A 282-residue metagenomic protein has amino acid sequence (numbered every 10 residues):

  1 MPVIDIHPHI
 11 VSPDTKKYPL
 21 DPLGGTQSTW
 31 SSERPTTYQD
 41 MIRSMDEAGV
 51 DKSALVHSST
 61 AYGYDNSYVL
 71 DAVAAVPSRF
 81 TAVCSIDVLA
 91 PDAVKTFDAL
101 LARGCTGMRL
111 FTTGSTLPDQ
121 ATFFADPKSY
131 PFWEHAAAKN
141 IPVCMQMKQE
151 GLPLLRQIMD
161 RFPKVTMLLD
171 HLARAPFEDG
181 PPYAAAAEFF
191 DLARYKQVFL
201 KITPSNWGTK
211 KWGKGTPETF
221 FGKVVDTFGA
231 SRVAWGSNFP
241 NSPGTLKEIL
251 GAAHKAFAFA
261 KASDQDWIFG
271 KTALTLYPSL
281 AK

Functional and structural regions predicted by a protein language model:
M1-L20: Short, solvent-exposed beta-strand-terminating loops
P2-I4, D21-K52, K223, T227-A234 (+1 more regions): Mid-to-C-terminal alpha-helical segments outside catalytic/metal-binding sites
I4-P8, S53-H57, T81-C84, M108-L110 (+4 more regions): Hydrophobic faces of well-ordered beta-strands that scaffold small-molecule active sites in alpha/beta enzyme cores
H7, M45, V69, L100 (+7 more regions): Conserved, mostly hydrophobic/aromatic
G24-P35, Q39-A61, F80-S85, T106-T113 (+1 more regions): Divalent metal-dependent hydrolysis catalytic cores, especially in the metallo-beta-lactamase
R34-S44, A90-L100, A184-A185: Short, acidic/polar
T60-E150, R156-Q157, F199-N206: Active-site gating/metal-coordination segments in enzymes
T122-W235: Catalytic pocket-lining loop regions of alpha/beta-barrel enzymes, especially the amidohydrolase/enolase/GH5 lineages
